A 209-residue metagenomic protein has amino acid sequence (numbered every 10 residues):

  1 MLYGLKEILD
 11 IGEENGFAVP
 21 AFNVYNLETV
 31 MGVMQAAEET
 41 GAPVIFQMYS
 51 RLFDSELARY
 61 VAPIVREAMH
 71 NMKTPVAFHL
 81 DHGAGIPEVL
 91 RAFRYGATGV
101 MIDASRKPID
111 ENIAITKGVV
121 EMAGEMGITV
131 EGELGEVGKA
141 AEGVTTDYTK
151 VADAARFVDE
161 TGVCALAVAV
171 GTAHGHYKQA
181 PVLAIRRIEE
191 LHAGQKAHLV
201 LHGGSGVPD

Functional and structural regions predicted by a protein language model:
Y3-N15, Y25-L52, A58-P75, G83-L201 (+1 more regions): Alpha/beta enzyme core
G204: Structured beta-strand/loop patches that form or line metal/cofactor-binding pockets in enzymes
